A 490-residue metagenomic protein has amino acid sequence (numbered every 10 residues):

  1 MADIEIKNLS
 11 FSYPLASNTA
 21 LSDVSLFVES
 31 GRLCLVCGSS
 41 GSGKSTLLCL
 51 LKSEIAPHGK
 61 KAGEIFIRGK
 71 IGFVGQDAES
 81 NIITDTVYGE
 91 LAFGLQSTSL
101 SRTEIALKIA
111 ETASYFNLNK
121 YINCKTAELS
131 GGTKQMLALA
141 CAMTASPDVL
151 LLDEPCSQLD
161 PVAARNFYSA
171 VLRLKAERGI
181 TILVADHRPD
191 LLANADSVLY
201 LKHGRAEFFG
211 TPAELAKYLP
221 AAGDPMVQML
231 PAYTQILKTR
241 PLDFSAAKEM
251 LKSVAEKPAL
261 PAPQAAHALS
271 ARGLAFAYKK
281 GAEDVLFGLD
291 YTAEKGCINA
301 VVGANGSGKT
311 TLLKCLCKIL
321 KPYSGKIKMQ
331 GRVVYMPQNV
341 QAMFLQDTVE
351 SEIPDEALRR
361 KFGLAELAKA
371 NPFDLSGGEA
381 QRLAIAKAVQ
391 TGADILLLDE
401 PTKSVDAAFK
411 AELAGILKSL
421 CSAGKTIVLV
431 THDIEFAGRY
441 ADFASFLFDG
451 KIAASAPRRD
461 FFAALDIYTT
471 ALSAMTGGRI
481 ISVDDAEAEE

Functional and structural regions predicted by a protein language model:
E104-Y121, P354-L367: Conserved ABC ATPase "signature" region
K125-L129, N371-L375, E379: Conserved ABC ATPase signature
L150-D153, L396-D399: Catalytic Walker B motif of ABC-type/P-loop ATPase nucleotide-binding domains
A185-H187, T431-H432: H-loop/switch region of ABC-family ATPase nucleotide-binding domains
L191-A193, A437-R439: A short, surface-exposed alpha-helical micro-motif characterized by mixed small hydrophobic and charged/polar residues
R205-M229, K451-A474: Conserved beta-strand-loop-alpha-helix hinge in the C-terminal portion of ABC ATPase nucleotide-binding domains
G223-L269, Y468-E490: ABC ATPase nucleotide-binding domains
